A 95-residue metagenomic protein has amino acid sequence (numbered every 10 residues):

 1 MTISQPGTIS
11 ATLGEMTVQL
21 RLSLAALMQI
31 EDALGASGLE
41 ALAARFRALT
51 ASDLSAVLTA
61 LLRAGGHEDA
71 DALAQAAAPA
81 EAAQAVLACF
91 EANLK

Functional and structural regions predicted by a protein language model:
M1-T17, M28, D32-S52, L62-K95: Charged interaction scaffolds used for protein-protein
S23: Residue-level signal for threonine
L58: A residue-level signal for conserved active-site and pocket-lining positions in enzyme catalytic cores
